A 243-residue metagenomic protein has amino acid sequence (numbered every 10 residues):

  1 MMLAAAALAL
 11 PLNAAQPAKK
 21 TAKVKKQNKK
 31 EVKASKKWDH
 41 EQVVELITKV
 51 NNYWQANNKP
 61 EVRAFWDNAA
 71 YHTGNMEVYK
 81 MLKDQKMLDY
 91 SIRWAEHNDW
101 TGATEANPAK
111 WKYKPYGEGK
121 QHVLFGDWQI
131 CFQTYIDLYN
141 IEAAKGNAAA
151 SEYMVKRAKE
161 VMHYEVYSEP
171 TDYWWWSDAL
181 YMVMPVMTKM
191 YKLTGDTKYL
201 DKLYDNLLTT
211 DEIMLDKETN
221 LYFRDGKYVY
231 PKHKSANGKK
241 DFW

Functional and structural regions predicted by a protein language model:
M1-K20: Bacterial Sec-dependent N-terminal signal peptides
Q16-W243: Glycan-recognition and catalytic cores of secretory/periplasmic carbohydrate-active enzymes
